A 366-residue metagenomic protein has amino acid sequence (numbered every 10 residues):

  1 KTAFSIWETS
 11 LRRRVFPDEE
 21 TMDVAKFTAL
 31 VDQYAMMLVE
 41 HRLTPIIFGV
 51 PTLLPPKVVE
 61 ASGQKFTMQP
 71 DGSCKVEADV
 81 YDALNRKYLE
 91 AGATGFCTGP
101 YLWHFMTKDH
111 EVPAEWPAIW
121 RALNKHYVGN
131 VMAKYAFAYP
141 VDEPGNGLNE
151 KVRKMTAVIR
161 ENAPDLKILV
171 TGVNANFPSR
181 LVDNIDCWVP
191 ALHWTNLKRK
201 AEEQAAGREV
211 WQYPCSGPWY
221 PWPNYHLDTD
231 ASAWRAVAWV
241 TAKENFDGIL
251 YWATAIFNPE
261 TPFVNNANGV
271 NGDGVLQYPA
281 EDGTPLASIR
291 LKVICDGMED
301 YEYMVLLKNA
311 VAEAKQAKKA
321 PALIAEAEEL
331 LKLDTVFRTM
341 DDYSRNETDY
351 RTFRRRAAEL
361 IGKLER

Functional and structural regions predicted by a protein language model:
K1-L166, V173-D183, G217-P218, A255-E260 (+1 more regions): Aromatic-lined carbohydrate-binding surfaces of glycoside hydrolases
L30, D79-V80, K151, A191-T195 (+1 more regions): Short, glycine/acidic-rich beta->alpha junctions
T94, D186, D247: Receiver (REC) domain switch/active-site residues of two-component response regulators
K108, W120-G147, V152, A157-N174 (+1 more regions): Catalytic domains of carbohydrate-active enzymes that cleave complex glycans
R180-D183, C187-V189, H193-P218: Glycoside hydrolase catalytic-domain groove-lining segments
Q204-R235, A253: Active-site clefts of carbohydrate-active enzymes
A233, N245-I256: Glycine-rich, aromatic-lined ligand/substrate-binding cores of catalytic and carbohydrate-binding domains
